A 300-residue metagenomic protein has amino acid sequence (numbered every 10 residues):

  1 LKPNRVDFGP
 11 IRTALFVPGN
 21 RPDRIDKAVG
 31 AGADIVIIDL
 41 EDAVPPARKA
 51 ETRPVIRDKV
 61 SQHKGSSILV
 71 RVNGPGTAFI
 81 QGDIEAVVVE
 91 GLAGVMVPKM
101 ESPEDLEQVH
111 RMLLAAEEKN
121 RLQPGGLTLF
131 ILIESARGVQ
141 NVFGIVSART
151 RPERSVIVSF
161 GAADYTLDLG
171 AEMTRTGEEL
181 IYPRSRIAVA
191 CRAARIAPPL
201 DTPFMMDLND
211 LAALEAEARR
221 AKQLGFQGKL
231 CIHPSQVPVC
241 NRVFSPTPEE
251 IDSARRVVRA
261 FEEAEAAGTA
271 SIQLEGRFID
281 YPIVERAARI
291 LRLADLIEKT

Functional and structural regions predicted by a protein language model:
L1-T300: Expand to "…catalyze enediolate/carbanion chemistry for C-C bond making/breaking, isomerization, decarboxylation
